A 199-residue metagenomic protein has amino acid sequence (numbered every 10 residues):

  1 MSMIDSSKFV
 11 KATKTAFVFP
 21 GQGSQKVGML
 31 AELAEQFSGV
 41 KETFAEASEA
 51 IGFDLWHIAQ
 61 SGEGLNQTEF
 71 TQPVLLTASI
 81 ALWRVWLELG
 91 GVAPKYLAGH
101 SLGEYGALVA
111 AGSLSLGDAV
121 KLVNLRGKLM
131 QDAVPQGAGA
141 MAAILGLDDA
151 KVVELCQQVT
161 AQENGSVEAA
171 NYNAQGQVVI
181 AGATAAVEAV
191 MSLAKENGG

Functional and structural regions predicted by a protein language model:
S2-S6, R84, K128-L129, G165-V167: A generic local structural motif
I4-A98, I180: Helix-rich "cap/lid" substructures immediately adjacent to catalytic or cofactor-binding pockets
G23-S24, E49-I51, A111-G199: Alpha/beta catalytic cores of group-transfer enzymes, especially the acyltransferase/condensing modules of polyketide
M29, Q72, V109-G112, A133: Short, function-defining helix-loop hinge/capping sites that tune catalysis or transport
G62-E63, A98-L102, G127, G139-A143: Short, glycine/charge-rich beta-strand/loop segments that flank catalytic centers and engage negatively charged groups
L75, L82, A107-V109, K121 (+1 more regions): Hydrophobic side chains within alpha-helical segments
H100-L108, S113-L114: Glycine-rich nucleophile elbow surrounding the catalytic serine of serine-hydrolase chemistry
